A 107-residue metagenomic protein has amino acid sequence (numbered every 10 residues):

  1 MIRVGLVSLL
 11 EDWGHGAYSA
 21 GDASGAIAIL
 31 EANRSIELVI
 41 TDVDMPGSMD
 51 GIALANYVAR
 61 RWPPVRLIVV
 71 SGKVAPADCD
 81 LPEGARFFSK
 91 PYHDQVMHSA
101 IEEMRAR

Functional and structural regions predicted by a protein language model:
M1-Y18: Two-component/phosphorelay signaling modules centered on CheY-like receiver
S19-L38: Acidic, metal-coordinating helix/loop segments flanking the phosphotransfer/catalytic sites of two-component signaling
D22, M49-L54: Acidic catalytic/metal-coordinating carboxylates
I27, I52-P64: Short amphipathic alpha-helix used as the core "switch/output" element in two-component signaling
D42-V43: Active-site residues of response regulator receiver
I68-S71: Hydrophobic/aromatic residues positioned on beta-strands within the core alpha/beta folds
D80-S89: As written
Y92-R105: C-terminal output helix
